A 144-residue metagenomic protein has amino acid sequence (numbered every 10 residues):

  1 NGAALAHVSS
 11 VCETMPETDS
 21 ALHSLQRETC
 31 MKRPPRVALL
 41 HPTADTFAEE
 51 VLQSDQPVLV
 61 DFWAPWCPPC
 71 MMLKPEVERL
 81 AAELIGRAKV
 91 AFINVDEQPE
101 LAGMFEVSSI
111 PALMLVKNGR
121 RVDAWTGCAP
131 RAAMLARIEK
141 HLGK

Functional and structural regions predicted by a protein language model:
N1-A38, R79, G143-K144: N-terminal targeting signals for export/organelle localization
L40-P57: A short beta-strand-turn-helix
D55-Q56, W63-W66, S109: Short pre-active-site segment immediately N-terminal to redox-active cysteine/selenocysteine motifs in thiol-based
L59-V60, V90, L113: Hydrophobic beta-strand anchors of alpha/beta hydrolase catalytic cores
M71-L84: Typically the conserved alpha-helix immediately C-terminal to a functionally engaged Cys/Sec in thioredoxin-like
I93-G103: Structural microenvironment flanking redox-active thiols in thiol-disulfide oxidoreductases
F105-M114: Structural micro-motif
K117-K144: Non-catalytic, surface beta->alpha helical segment in thiol-disulfide oxidoreductase systems
